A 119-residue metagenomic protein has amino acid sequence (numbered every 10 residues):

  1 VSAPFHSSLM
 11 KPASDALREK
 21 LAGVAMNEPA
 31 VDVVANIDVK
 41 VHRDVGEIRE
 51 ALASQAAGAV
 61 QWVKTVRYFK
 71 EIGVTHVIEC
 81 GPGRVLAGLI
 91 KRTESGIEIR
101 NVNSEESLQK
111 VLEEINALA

Functional and structural regions predicted by a protein language model:
V1-A119: Acyl-group transfer acyltransferase/transacylase scaffold of fatty acid/polyketide systems
